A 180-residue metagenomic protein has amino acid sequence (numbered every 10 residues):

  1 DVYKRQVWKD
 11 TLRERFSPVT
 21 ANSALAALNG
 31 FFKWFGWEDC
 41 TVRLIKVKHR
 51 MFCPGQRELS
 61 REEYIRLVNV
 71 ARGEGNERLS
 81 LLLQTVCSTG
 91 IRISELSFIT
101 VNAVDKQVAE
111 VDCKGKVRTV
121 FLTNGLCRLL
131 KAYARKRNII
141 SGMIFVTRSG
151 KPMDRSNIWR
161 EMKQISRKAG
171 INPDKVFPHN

Functional and structural regions predicted by a protein language model:
V2-Y3: Short, small-residue-biased leader/transition segments that mark boundaries at the very start of proteins
D10, E38-R66, C113-G115, R148-K151: Flexible interdomain linker/hinge and immediately adjacent N-terminus of the catalytic tyrosine-recombinase domain
E14-I45, G90-S94, I165: N-terminal DNA-binding recognition helix of tyrosine site-specific recombinases/integrases
P18-N22, S80, V176: Short, solvent-exposed positions on alpha-helices
F52-C53, R61-I93: Basic, Lys/Arg- and aromatic-enriched nucleic-acid-binding interface segment
T89, F98-A132: Conserved tyrosine-mediated DNA breakage-rejoining catalytic core shared by Y-recombinases
T123-N172: Active-site/catalytic core of tyrosine-dependent DNA strand-transfer enzymes
N172-N180: Short basic/aromatic active-site micro-motif
